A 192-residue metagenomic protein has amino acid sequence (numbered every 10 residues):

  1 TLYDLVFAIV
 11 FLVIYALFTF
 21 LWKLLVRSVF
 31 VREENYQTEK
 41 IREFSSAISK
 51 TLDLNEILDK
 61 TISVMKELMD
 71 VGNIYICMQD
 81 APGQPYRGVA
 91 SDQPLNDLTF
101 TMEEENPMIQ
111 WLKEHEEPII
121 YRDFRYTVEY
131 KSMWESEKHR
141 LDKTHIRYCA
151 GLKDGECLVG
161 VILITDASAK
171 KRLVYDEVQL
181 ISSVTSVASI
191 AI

Functional and structural regions predicted by a protein language model:
Y3-K50: Signal-transmission linkers at sensory-effector interfaces
V29-E33, D176, A191-I192: Short alpha-helical interdomain "coupling" segment at the junction between an upstream regulatory sensor module
T51-R87: Helix-loop-beta substructure at the N-terminus of cytosolic sensory domains that couple signal/ligand detection
L95-T127: Acidic/proline- and glycine-rich, intrinsically disordered low-complexity segments that serve as regulatory linkers
R122-I146, S168: Signal-transducing coupling segments at domain and membrane junctions
H145-D154: A short, aliphatic-rich beta-strand micro-motif
G160-V161: Short glycine-/small-residue motifs
V178, S182-I190: Allosteric cytosolic regulatory segments
